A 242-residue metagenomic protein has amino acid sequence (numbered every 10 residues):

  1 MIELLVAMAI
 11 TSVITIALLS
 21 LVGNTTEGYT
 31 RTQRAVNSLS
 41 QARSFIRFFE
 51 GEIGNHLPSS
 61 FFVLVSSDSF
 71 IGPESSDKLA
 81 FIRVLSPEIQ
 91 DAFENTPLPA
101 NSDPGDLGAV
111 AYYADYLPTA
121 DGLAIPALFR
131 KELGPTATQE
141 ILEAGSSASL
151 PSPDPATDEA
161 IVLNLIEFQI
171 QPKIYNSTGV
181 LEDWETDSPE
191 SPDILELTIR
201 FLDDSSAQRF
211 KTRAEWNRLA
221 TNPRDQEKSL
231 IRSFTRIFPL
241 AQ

Functional and structural regions predicted by a protein language model:
M1-P58: Aliphatic-rich helix starts adjacent to a transmembrane/signal segment
I14, S38, A42, E74 (+2 more regions): Aromatic-acidic/polar surface patches that form glycan- and anion
L18, D77-L79, D193: A generic secondary-structure signal marking the coil-to-beta-strand transition
G28, G51-S59, A137-S152, I170-E182: Short, charged, low-hydrophobicity "junction" segments
R31, N37-S38, I53-I82, T178-W184: Short, glycine/small-hydrophobic-rich surface segments
F61-F62, A120-G122, R209-F210: Short, solvent-exposed secondary-structure capping/transition elements
P73-Q171: Surface-exposed loop/linker segments characteristic of extracytoplasmic
P155-Q242: Short linear sequence signals and composition-biased patches located at protein termini or domain-edge surfaces
